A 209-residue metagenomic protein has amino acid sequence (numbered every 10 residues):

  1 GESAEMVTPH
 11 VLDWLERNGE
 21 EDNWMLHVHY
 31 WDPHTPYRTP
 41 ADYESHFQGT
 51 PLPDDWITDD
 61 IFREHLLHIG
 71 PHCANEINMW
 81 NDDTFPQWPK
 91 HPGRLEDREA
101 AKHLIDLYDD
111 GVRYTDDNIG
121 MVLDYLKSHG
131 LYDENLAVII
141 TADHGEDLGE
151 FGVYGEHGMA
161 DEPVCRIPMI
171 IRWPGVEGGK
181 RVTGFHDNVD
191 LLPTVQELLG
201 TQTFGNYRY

Functional and structural regions predicted by a protein language model:
G1-Y209: Catalytic domains that recognize anionic headgroups
